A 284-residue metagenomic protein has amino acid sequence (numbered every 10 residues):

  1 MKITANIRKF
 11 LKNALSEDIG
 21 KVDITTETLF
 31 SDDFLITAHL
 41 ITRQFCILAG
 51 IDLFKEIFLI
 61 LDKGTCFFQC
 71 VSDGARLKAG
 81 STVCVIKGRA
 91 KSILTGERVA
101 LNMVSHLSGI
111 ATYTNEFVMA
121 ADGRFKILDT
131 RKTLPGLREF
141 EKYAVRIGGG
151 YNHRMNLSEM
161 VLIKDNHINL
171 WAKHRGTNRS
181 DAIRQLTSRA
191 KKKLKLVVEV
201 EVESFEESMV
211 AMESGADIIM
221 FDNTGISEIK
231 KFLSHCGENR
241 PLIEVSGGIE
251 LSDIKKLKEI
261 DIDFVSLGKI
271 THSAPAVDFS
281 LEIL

Functional and structural regions predicted by a protein language model:
K2-E199, E203, E207-S214, I218 (+5 more regions): Acidic/glycine-rich phosphate/pyrophosphate-binding loops and surrounding catalytic core that coordinate Mg2+
I219, E282-L284: Short amphipathic alpha-helical segments
N223, G247, K269: Short secondary-structure boundary segments
G225, E250-L251, K256-K258: Catalytic-pocket segment enriched in acidic/His residues
R240: His-Asp phosphorelay/catalytic-motif detector in bacterial-type signaling
S246-G247, V265, E282: Cytosolic regulatory modules rich in charged/polar residues
K269-H272, L284: Active-site-adjacent C-terminal substructures of enzyme catalytic domains
